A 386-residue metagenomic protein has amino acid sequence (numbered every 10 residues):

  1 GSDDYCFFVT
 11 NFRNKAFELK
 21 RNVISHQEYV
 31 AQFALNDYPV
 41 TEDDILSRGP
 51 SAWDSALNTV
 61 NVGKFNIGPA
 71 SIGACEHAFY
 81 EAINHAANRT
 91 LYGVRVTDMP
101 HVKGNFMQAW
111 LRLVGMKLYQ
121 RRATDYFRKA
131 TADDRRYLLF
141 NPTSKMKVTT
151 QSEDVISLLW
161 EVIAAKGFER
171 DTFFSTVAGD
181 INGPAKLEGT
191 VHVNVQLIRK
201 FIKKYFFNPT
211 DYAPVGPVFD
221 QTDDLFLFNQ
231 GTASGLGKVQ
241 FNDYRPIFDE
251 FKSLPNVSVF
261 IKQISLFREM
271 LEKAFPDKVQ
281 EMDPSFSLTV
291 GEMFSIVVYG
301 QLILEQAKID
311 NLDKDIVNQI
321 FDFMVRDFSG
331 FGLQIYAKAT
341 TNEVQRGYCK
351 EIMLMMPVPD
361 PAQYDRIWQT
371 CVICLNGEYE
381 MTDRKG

Functional and structural regions predicted by a protein language model:
G1-F17: A short core secondary-structure module
F7, Y29-A34, E42-D43, S47-I72 (+1 more regions): Flavin-dependent oxidoreductase catalytic core characteristic of acyl-CoA dehydrogenase/oxidase-like enzymes
N14-Y38: Flexible, small-/acidic-enriched active-site or ligand-binding loops
